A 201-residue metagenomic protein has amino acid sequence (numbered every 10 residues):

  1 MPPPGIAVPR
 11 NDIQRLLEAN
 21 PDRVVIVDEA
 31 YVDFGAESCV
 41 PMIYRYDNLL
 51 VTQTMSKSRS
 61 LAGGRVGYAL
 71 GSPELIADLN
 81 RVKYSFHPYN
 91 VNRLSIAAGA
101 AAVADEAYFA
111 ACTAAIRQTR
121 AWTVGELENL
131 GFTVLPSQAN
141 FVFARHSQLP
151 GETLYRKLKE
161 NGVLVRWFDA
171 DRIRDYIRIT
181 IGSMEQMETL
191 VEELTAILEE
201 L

Functional and structural regions predicted by a protein language model:
M1-D33: Active-site phosphate-binding strand-loop segment of PLP-dependent enzymes
D12-N20, P41-R45, D78: Catalytic-core regions built around general acid/base machinery
N48-E128, F132-L135: PLP-dependent aminotransferase class I/II
G63, Q138, R172-D175: Short acidic/glycine-enriched loop/turn segments that link adjacent beta-strands
G71, A144-Q148, I181-S183: Short beta-strand-to-loop capping motifs
I116-R117, N129-N161, I177: Conserved PLP-binding catalytic core of the aspartate aminotransferase-like
K157-N161, V165-R166, A170-L201: PLP-dependent enzyme catalytic core of the Aspartate aminotransferase-like
